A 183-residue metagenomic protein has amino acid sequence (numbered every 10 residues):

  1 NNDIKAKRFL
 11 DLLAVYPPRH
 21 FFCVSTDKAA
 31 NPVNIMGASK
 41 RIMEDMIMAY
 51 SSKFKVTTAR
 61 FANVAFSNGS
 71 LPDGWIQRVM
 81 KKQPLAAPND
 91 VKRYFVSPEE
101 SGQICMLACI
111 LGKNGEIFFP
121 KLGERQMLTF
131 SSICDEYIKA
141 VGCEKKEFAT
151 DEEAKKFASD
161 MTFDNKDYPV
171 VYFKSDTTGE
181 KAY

Functional and structural regions predicted by a protein language model:
N1-I4, F66, F95-V96, L128: Residue-level signal for the nucleotide or nucleotide-sugar donor/cofactor binding architecture
I4-R41, A49: Conserved Rossmann-fold NAD(P)-dependent oxidoreductase catalytic core, especially the SDR/UDP-sugar
I35-S39, V64, S97: The catalytic Tyr-centered alpha-helix of NAD(P)H-dependent dehydrogenases
I42, M46-Y50, I133-Y137: Hydrophobic alpha-helix immediately C-terminal to the catalytic Tyr-X-X-X-Lys motif of short-chain
V56, Q77-V96, E100-I104, A108-F130 (+1 more regions): A conserved pocket-lining segment of Rossmann-fold NAD(P)-dependent short-chain dehydrogenase/reductase
T57-R60, V64: Rossmann-like NAD(H)/NADP(H) cofactor-binding core
L111-Y183: Mid/C-terminal beta-alpha module of Rossmann-like enzyme folds, strongest in SDR-family dehydrogenases/epimerases
